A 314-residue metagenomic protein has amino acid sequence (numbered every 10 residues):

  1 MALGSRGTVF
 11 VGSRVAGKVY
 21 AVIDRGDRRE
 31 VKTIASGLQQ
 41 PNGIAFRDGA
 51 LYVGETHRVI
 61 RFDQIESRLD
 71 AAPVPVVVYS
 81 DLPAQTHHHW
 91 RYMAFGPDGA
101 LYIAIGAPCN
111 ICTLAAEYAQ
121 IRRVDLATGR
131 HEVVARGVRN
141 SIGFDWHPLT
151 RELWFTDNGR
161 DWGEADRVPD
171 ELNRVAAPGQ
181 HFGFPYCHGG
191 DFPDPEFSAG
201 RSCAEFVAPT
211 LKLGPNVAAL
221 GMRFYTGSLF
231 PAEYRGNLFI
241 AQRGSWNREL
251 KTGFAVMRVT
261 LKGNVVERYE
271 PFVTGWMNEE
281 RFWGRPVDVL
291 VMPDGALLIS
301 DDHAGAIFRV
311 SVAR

Functional and structural regions predicted by a protein language model:
M1, T8-V11, A50-V53, L101-I103 (+3 more regions): Hydrophobic beta-strand segments that make up the repeating blades of beta-propeller and related beta-repeat
M1-A2, A45, A94, D145 (+2 more regions): Conserved beta-strand position repeated across blades of beta-propeller domains
R6, W90, A107-I111, A119 (+6 more regions): Beta-propeller domain segments
R14, K18-A50: Blade-loop segments of beta-propeller domains
A16, T56, A72, A115-Y118 (+3 more regions): A detector of repeated loop/turn-to-beta-strand junctions in beta-rich toroidal repeat architectures
R28-K32, R68, P73-Y79, Y118 (+2 more regions): Predominantly a core beta-strand signature of beta-propeller blades across repeat-based propeller domains
K32-G37, V78-Q85, V133-V138, K212-G214 (+1 more regions): Surface loop/turn motifs at the tips and blade-to-blade linkers of beta-strand repeat domains
Q40, A45, H57-G96, A104-A107 (+2 more regions): Asp-box/WD-like beta-propeller blade repeats and closely related beta-sheet repeat scaffolds
